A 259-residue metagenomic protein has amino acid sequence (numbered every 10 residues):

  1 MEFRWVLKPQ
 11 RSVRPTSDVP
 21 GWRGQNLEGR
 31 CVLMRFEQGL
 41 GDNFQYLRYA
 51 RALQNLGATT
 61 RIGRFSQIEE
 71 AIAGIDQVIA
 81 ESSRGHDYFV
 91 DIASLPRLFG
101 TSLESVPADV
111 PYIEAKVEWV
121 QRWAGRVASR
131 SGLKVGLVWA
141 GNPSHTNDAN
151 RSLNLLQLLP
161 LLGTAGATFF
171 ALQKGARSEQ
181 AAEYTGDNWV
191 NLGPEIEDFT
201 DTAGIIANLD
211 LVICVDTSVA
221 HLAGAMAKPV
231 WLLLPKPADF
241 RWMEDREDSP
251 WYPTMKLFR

Functional and structural regions predicted by a protein language model:
M1-L211, D216-R259: Alpha-helical solenoid repeat scaffolds of the TPR/TPR-like class and their adjacent stem/linker regions that mediate
